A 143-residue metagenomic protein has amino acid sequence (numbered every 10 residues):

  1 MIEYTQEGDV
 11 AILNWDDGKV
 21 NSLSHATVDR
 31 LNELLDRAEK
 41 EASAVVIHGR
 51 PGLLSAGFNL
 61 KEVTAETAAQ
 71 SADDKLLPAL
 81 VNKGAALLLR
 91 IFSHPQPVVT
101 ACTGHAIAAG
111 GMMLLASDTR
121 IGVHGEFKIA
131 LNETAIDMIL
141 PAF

Functional and structural regions predicted by a protein language model:
M1-R50, L89: Conserved CoA-thioester-binding segment of acyl-CoA-metabolizing enzymes
T27-L31, L80-K83, M113: Hydrophobic alpha-helical membrane-association signature
E39-S43, P95, D118: Residue-level detector of structured alpha->beta connecting loops
E41, G49-A86: Glycine- (often His-adjacent) and acidic-residue-rich active-site loop that binds/positions the CoA thioester
V46, S55, V99, R120-G122 (+1 more regions): Structural detector of well-ordered beta-strand residues that form the stable sheet scaffold of enzyme domains
K83-V98: A structural motif corresponding to the C-terminal end of an alpha-helix and its immediate exit/capping segment
A101-I107: Glycine-rich beta-to-alpha transition loops that act as phosphate-gripper elements at the mouths of alpha/beta enzyme
I107-F143: CoA-thioester-processing core
